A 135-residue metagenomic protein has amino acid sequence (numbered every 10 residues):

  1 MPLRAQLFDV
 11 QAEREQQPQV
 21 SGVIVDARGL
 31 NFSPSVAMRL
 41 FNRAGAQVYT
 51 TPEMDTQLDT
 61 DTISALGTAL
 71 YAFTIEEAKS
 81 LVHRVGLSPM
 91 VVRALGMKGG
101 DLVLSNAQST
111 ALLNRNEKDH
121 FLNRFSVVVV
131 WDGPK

Functional and structural regions predicted by a protein language model:
M1-K135: Domain-level marker for long, solvent-exposed, non-transmembrane regions
